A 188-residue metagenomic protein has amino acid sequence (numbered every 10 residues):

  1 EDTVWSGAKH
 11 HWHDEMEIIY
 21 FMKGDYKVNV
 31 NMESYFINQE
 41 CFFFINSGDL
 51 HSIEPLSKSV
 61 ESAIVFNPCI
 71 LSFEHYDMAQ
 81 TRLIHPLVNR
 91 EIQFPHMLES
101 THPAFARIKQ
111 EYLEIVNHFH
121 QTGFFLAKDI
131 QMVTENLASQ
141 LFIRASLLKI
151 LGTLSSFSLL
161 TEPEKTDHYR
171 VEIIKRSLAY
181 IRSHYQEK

Functional and structural regions predicted by a protein language model:
E1-F42, D49-L50, P55, T81-R82 (+1 more regions): Generic protein-terminus/edge-of-domain signal
E17-Y20, Q80, R107, E111-E114 (+2 more regions): Amphipathic, well-ordered alpha-helical segments in soluble domains
F21, I45, I64-F66: Catalytic metal- and UDP-sugar-binding loop of GT-A-like glycosyltransferases, i.e., residues flanking the conserved
N31-M32, C41, Y76, E164-T166: Short, solvent-exposed loop/turn segments at secondary-structure boundaries
L50, E54-D129: A hydrophobic/aromatic-rich effector-binding and dimerization subdomain of bacterial HTH-type transcriptional regulators
F94-A106, F119-K188: Short, Lys/Arg-enriched, Trp-marked, Pro/Gly-tolerant hinge/linker segments that flank
